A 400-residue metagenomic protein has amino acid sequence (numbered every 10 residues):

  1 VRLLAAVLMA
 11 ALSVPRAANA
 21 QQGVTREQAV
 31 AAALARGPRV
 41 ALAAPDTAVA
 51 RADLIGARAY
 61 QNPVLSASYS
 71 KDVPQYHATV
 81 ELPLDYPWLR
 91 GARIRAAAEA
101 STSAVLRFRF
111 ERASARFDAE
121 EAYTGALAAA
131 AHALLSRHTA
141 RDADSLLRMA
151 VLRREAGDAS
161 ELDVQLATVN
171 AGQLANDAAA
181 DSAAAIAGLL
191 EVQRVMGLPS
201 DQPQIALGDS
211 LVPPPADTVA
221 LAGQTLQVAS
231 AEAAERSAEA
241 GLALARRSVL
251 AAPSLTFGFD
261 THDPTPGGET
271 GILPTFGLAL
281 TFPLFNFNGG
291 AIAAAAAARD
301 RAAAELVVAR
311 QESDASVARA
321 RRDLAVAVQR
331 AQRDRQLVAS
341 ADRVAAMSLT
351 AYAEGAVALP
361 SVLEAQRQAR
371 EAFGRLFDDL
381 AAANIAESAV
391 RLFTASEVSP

Functional and structural regions predicted by a protein language model:
V1-R36, V40, A52, S182-A220 (+1 more regions): Terminal intrinsically disordered/low-complexity segments used for targeting and assembly
E27-A35, A96, A159, D163-V164 (+6 more regions): Amphipathic alpha-helical coiled-coil scaffold segments and their short linker/junction regions
A31-A41, A48-P63, A78-A96, V105-A113 (+7 more regions): A glycine-/polar-enriched beta->alpha junction
A43, L65-A67, V80, A231 (+2 more regions): Membrane-embedded beta-strand positions of outer-membrane beta-barrel proteins
Y69-V73, L84, F259-D263, F282-L284 (+1 more regions): Transmembrane beta-strands of outer-membrane beta-barrel pores
D72-A78, T270-P274: Residues that define the transmembrane beta-barrel architecture of outer-membrane proteins
E111-A113, N176-L198, A339-S396: Short segments within alpha-helical structural elements
R112-Q224, A229, A320-D323, A327 (+1 more regions): Periplasmic alpha-helical coiled-coil/stalk elements that build and connect Gram-negative outer-membrane
